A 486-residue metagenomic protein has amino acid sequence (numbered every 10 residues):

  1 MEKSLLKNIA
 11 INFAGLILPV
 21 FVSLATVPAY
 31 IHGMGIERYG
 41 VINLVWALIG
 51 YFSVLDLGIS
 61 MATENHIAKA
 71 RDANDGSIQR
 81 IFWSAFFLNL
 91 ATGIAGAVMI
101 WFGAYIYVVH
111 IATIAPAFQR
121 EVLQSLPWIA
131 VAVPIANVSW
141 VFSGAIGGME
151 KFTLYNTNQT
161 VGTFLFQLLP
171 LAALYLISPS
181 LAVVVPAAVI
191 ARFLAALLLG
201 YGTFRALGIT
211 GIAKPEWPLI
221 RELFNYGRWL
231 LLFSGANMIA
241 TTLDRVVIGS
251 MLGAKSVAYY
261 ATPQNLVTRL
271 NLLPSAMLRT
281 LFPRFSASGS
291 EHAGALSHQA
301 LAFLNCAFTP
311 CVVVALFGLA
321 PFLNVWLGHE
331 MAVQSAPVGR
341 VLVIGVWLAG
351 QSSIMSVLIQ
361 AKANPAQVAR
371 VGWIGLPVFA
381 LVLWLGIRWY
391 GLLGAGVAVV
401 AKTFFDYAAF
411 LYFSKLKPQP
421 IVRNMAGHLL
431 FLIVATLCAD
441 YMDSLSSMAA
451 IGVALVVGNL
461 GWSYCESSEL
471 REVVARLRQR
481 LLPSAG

Functional and structural regions predicted by a protein language model:
M1-L5, L181-V185, L197-T241, T280 (+3 more regions): Interhelical loop/hinge segments that connect adjacent transmembrane helices in multipass membrane
S4-A68, G93, A97-G103, A132 (+3 more regions): Signature of the first transmembrane helix
L6, V133-V161, A182, V343-I374 (+1 more regions): Membrane-interface junctions at transmembrane-helix termini in multi-pass inner-membrane proteins
K7-S23, G162, A187-T203, W217-S286 (+2 more regions): Transmembrane helical elements of multi-pass membrane transporters/channels
L57-A73, G148, G208, P263 (+2 more regions): Helix-loop junctions and terminal segments of transmembrane helices in multi-pass membrane transport/translocation
Y107-W128, L316-S353: Interfacial segments at transmembrane-helix termini and the short loops linking adjacent helices
N156-R205, I374-F379, L392-F413, V453-V457: Hydrophobic alpha-helical transmembrane segments
A439-G486: Membrane-proximal transmembrane or re-entrant/amphipathic helices at the cytosolic face
